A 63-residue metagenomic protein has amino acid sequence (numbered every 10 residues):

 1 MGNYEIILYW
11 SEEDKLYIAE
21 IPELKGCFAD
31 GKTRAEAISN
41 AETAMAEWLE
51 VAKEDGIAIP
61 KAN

Functional and structural regions predicted by a protein language model:
M1-E5, S39-N63: Short, charged, surface-exposed hinge/linker loops at domain edges that act as mobile lids or interdomain connectors
M1-K15, E20, L24, S39 (+1 more regions): N-terminal segment of the canonical double-stranded RNA-binding domain
K25-A35: A short, exposed loop/beta-hairpin motif centered on an aromatic-Gly-Thr core
